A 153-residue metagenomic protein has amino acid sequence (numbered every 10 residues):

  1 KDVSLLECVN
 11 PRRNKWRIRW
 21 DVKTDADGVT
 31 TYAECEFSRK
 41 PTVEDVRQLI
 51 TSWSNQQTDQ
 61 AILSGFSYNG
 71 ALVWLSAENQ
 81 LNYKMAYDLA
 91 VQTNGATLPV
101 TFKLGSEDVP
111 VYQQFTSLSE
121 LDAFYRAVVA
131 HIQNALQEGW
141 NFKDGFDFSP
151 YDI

Functional and structural regions predicted by a protein language model:
K1-I153: A preference for well-ordered globular domain cores that mediate specific macromolecular interactions or catalysis
